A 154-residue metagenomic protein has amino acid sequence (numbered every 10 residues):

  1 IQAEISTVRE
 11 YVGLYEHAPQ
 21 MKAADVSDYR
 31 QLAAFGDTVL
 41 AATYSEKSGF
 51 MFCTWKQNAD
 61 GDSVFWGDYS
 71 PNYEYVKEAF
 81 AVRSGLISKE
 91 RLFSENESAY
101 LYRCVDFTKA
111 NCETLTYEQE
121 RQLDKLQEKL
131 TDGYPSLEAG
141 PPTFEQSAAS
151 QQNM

Functional and structural regions predicted by a protein language model:
I1-Q2, E10-G13, Q119, Y134-Q146: Helix-coil modules at protein/domain termini and other flexible surface or pore-lining loops, especially C-terminal
I1-R30: Negatively charged, low-complexity tracts enriched in Asp/Glu with abundant Ser/Thr
E4, D68-S84: A short, charged, amphipathic alpha-helix used as a generic interaction element across diverse proteins
L40-W66: Short aromatic-glycine-(Arg/Gly/Cys) micro-motifs in beta-strand/loop hairpins
L40-Y44, N72, Q152: Secondary-structure-rich domain cores
G61-E74, S88-E90: A short, exposed loop/beta-hairpin motif centered on an aromatic-Gly-Thr core
K89-G140: Charged/polar low-complexity intrinsically disordered segments, enriched in acidic residues
F144-M154: Non-Sec secretion/translocation targeting segments of pathogen effectors
